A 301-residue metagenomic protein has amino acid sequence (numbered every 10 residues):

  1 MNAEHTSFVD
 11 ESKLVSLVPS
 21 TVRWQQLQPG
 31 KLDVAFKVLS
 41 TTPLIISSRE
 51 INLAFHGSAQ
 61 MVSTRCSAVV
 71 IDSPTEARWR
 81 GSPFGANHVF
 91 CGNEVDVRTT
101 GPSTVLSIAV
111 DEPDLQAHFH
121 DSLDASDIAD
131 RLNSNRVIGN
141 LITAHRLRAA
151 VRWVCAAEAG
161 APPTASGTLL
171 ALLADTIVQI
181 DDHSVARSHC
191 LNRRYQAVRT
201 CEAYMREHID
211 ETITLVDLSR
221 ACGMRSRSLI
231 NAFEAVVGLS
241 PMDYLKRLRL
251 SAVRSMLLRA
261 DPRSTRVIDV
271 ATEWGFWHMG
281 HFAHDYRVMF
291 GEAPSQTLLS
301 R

Functional and structural regions predicted by a protein language model:
M1-P19, W24-L27, S67, E76-I209 (+5 more regions): Alpha-helical bundle regulatory/interaction domains
M1-T64: N-terminal low-complexity or simple alpha-helical regulatory segments that function as activation/interaction modules
K31-A35, R227-M242: Generic detector of contiguous secondary-structure segments
L39, A77, F282: Short aromatic-centered micro-motifs
Q60-E76: Short, conserved beta-strand element in jelly-roll/cupin
M61, H278-H281: Histidine-centered active-site/metal-ligand motif
L229, F233, H281-F282, Y286: Short hydrophobic/aromatic patch on the recognition helix
V237, L245-R254, R287-F290: C-terminal flanking helix
